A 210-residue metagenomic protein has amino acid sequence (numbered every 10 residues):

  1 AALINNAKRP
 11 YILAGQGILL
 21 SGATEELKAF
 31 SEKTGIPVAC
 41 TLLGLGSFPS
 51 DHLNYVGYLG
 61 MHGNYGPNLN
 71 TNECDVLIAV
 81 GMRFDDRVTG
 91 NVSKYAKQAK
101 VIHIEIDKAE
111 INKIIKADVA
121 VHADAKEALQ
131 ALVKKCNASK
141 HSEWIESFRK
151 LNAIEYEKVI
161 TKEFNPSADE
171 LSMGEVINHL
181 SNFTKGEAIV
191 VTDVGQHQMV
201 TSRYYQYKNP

Functional and structural regions predicted by a protein language model:
A1-P10, F30, T71-E73, H179-A188: Glycine-rich phosphate/diphosphate-binding loops that line cofactor/substrate pockets in enzymes
Y11, L19-E25, A29-E32: Glycine-rich phosphate/diphosphate-binding loop of Rossmann-like nucleotide-binding domains
Q16-I18, L43-L45, M82-D85, G195-H197: Short glycine-rich anion-binding loops that position phosphate/pyrophosphate groups of nucleotides and phosphorylated
L20-A23, D85-G90, M199: Short glycine/serine/threonine-rich phosphate/pyrophosphate-binding segments that cradle anionic phosphate groups
A23-A29, G90-V92, H179: A short acidic, amphipathic alpha-helical/loop segment
G44-F148: Glycine-rich, acidic loop regions that bind phosphate or pyrophosphate groups
N152-P210: Active-site diphosphate/adenylate-binding microenvironment
